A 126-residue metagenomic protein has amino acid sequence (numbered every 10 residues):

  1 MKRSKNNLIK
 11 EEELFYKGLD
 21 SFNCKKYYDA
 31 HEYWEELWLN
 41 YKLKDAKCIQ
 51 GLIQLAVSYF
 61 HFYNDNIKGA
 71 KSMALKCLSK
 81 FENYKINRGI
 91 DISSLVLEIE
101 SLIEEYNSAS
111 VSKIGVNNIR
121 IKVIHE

Functional and structural regions predicted by a protein language model:
L8-I9, A46-C48: Residue signature of alpha-solenoid helical repeat architecture, marking inter-repeat boundaries and helix-start
D20, I53, F60-H61: Residue-level signature for tetratricopeptide repeat
Y27-Y28, I67-K68, A74: TPR-repeat structural position
H31, E35-L39, L78-K85: Amphipathic alpha-helical segments of tetratricopeptide repeats
D45-A46, F81-S94: Boundary/linker segments of alpha-helical solenoid repeat arrays
L97-E126: Terminal, low-structured helical/coil segments at or just beyond the last alpha-helical repeat
